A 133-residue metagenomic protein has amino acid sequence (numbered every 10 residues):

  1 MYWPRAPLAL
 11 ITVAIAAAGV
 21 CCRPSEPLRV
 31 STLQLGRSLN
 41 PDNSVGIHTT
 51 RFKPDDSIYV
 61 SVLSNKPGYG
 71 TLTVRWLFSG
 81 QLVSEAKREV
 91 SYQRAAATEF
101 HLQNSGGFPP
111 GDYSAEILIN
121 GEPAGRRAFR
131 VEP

Functional and structural regions predicted by a protein language model:
M1-L10: Bacterial N-terminal signal peptides that target proteins for export
A18-C21: C-terminal motif of bacterial Sec signal peptides marking the signal peptidase cleavage site
R23-P54: Short, compositionally biased P/S/T/A/G/V-rich stretches that sit at domain boundaries
I58-N65: Short edge beta-strand/loop segments characteristic of extracellular beta-sandwich folds
V74-F78, I117: Conserved aromatic beta-strand anchor motif in extracellular beta-sandwich/beta-rich domains
V83-Q93: Solvent-exposed serine/threonine-rich low-complexity stretches and specific carbohydrate-binding patches
Y92-L102: Aromatic sugar-binding surface patches on proteins that engage polysaccharides or sugar-phosphate polymers
S105-G107, S114-R130: Short, exposed beta-strand-loop hairpins at the edges of beta-sheets in extracellular/periplasmic proteins
